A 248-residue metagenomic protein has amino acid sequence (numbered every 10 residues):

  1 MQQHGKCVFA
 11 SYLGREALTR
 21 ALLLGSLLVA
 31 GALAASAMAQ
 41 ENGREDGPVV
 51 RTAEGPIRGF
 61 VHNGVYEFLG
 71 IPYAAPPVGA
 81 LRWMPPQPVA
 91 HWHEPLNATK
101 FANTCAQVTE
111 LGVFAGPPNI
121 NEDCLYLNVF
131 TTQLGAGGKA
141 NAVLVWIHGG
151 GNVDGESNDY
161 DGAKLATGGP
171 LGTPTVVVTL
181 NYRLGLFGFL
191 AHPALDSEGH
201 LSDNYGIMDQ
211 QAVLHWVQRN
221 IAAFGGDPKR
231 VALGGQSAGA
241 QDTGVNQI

Functional and structural regions predicted by a protein language model:
M1-T19: N-terminal secretory signal peptides that target proteins for export/translocation
R20-A32: Bacterial N-terminal signal peptides
L33-M38: Sec/Tat signal peptide C-region and signal peptidase I cleavage site
A39-N204: Non-catalytic accessory segments of hydrolases
C124, H200-A222: Alpha/beta-hydrolase active-site loop
G149, Y205, D209, S237-A240: Active-site loop->helix "elbow" adjoining a glycine-rich segment at hydrolase catalytic centers
G225-Q236: Alpha/beta-hydrolase fold nucleophile elbow
A240-I248: Short glycine-enriched nucleophile-adjacent loop and the immediately C-terminal alpha-helix near the catalytic center
